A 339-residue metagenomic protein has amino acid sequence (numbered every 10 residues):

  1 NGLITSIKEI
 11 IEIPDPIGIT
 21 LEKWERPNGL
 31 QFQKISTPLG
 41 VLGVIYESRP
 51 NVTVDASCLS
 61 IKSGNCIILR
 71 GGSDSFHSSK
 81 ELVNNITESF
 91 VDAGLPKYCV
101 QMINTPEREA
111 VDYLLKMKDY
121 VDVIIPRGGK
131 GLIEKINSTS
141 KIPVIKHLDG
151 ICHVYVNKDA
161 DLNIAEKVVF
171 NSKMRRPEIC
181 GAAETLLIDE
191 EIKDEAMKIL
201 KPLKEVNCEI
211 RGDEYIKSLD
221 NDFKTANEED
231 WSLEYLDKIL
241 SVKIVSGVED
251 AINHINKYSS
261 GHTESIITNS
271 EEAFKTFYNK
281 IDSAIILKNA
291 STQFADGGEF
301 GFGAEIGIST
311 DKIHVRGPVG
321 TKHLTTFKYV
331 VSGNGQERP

Functional and structural regions predicted by a protein language model:
N1-F32: N-terminal Rossmann-like NAD(P)+-binding subdomain of aldehyde/semialdehyde dehydrogenases
K23-E25, F32-P38, I61, D92-P96 (+11 more regions): Solvent-exposed alpha-helices and their adjacent loops that cap or buttress functional pockets in soluble metabolic
K23-I67, G72-L82: Substrate-binding/gating loop at the entrance of the active-site cleft, primarily in PLP-dependent aminotransferase-like
V44, L186-I188, D237-S246, G261-I266: Short, well-ordered beta-strand elements within core beta-sheets of diverse protein domains
E47-N51, D55-C66, G131-D237, K288: ALDH superfamily catalytic-core signature
S73-H147, C152-Y155, D159-E166: Phosphate/pyrophosphate-binding betaalpha-module
V248, N253-R338: C-terminal core of ALDH-fold dehydrogenases
